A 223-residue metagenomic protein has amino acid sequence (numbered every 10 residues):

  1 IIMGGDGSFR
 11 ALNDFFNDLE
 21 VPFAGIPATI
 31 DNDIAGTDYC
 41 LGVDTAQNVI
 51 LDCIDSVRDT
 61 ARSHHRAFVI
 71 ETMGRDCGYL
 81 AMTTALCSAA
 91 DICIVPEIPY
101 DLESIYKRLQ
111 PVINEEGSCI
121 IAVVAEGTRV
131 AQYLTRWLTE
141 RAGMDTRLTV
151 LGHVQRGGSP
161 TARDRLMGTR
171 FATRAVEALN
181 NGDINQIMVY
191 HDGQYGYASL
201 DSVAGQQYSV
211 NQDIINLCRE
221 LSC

Functional and structural regions predicted by a protein language model:
I2-G4, N13, L19, V43-D145 (+1 more regions): Accessory alpha-helical/coil subdomains and C-terminal extensions that flank or cap enzyme catalytic cores
F9, T29-I34, Y100-L102, H153-G157: Short gly/pro/ser/thr-enriched loop/turn and capping motifs at secondary-structure boundaries
D18-A24: Short acidic, glycine/proline-enriched helix-loop-strand junctions
N32, G36-Q47, S159-R165: Short beta-strand elements at the ligand-binding edges of bilobed clamshell
V57-R58, I113, A175-D183: Short, hydrophobic alpha-helical segments
T135-W137, P160-L166, A198-Q206: Short glycine/threonine-rich loop-to-helix capping motif typified by GTGT followed within a few residues by an Asp-Pro
G157-T169, L179-N180: Catalytic, metal-anchored helix/loop core of enzyme active sites in primary metabolism
I187-C223: Phosphate-binding loop/pocket of nucleotide- and phosphate-handling active sites
